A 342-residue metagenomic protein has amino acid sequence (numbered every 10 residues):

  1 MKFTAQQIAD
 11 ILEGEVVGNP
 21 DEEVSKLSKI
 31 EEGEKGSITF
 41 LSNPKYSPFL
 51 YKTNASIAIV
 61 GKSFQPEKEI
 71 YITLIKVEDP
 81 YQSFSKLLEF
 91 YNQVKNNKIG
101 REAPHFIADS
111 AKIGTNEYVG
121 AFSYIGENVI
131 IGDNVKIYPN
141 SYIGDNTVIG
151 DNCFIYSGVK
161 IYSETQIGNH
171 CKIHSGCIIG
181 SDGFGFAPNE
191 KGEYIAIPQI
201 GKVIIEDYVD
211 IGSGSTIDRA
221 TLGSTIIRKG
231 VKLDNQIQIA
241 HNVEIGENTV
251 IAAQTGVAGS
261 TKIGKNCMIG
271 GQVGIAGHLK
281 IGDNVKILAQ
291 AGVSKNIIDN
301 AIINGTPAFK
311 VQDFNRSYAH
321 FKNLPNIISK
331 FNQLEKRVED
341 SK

Functional and structural regions predicted by a protein language model:
M1-P104, N116, T165, H170 (+4 more regions): Terminal amphipathic alpha-helical/low-complexity segments used for targeting or macromolecular assembly
F40, G100-K310: Structural signal for interior beta-strand "rungs" in well-ordered beta-sheet cores of soluble enzyme domains
